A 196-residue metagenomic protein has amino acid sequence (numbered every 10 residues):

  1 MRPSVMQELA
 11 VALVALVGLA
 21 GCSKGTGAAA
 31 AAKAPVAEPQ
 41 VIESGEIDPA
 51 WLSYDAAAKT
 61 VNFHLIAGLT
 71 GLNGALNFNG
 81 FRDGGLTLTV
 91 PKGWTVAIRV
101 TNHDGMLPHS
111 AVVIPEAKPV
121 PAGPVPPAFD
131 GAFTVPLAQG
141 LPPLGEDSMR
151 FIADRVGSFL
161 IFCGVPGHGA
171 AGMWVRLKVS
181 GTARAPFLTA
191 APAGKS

Functional and structural regions predicted by a protein language model:
R2-N73, F187-S196: Extracytoplasmic entry segments of secretory-pathway proteins
V14, E46, D55-A58, G80-R82 (+4 more regions): A generic structural signal for short, solvent-exposed coil/turn residues that cap or connect secondary-structure
K24-T26, K33, P39-G45, V135-S196: Extracellular/periplasmic metallocenter environments
A50-Y54, G84-V112, D147-R155, F159: Beta-strand cores of secreted/periplasmic/IMS beta-sandwich domains, seen most often in copper-related folds
V61-T95: N-terminal edge beta-strand
A67-L69, W94, T101-D104, V113-A117 (+3 more regions): A mature extracytoplasmic/lumenal domain signature
L76, H103-P143, G169-G172, R176: Histidine- and aromatic-enriched segments that form or immediately flank copper-ligand environments
